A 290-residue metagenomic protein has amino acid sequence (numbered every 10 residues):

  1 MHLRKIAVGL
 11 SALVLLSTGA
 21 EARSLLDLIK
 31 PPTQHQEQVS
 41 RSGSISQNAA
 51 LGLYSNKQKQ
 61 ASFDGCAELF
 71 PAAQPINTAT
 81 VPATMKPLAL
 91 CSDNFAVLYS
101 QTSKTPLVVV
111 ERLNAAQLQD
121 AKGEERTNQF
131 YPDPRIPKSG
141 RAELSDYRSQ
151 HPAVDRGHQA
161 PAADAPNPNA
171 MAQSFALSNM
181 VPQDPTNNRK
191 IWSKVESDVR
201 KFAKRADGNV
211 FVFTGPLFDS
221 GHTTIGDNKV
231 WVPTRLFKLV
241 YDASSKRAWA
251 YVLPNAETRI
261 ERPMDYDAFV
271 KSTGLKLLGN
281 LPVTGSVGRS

Functional and structural regions predicted by a protein language model:
H2-G9, L13-S290: Domain-level detector for secreted/extracellular nuclease and nuclease-toxin modules, and for the ENPP-like C-terminal
